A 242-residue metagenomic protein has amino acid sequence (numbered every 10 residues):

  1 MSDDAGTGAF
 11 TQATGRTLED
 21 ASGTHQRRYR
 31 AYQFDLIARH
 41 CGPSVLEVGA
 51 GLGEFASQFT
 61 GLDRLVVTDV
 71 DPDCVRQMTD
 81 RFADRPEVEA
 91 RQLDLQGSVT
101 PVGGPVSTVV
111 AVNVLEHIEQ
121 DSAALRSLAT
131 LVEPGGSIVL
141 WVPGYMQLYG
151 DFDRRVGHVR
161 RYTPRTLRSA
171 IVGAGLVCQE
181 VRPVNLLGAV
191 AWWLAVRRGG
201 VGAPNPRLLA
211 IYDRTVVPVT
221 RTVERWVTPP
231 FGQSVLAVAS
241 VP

Functional and structural regions predicted by a protein language model:
M1-V112, S122-L125, P218, P230-V235: Conserved N-terminal segment of class I S-adenosyl-L-methionine
D3-D4, A90, V99-G103, G188-P242: A C-terminal cap/extension of S-adenosyl-L-methionine-dependent methyltransferases that defines the acceptor-substrate
R64, A83-P86, V156-V159, V196-G200: Short, hinge-like loop/turn segments at secondary-structure boundaries
C74, V99, G135, M146-L148 (+1 more regions): Feature marks short, surface-exposed loop/turn motifs that line or immediately flank catalytic pockets and channel
E116-H117: A short His-aromatic
S122-S137: A short glycine-rich, Lys/Arg-flanked "PGG" loop and its adjoining helix->strand segment in the class I
I138-R160, T166-V172: Short, glycine-/aromatic-enriched active-site segment of Class I SAM-dependent methyltransferases
L176-L186: Conserved S-adenosyl-L-methionine
